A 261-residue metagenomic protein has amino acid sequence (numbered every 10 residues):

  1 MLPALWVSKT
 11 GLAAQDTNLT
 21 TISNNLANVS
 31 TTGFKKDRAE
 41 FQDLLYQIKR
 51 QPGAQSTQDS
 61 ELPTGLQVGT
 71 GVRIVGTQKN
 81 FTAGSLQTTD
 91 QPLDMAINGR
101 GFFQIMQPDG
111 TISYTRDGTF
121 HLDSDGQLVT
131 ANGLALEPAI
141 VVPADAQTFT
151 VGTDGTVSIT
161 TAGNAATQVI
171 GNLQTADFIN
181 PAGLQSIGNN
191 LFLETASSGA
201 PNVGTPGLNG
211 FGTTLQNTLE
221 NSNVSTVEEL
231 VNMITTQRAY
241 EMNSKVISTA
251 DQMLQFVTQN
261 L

Functional and structural regions predicted by a protein language model:
M1-L261: Amphipathic alpha-helical polymerization modules
